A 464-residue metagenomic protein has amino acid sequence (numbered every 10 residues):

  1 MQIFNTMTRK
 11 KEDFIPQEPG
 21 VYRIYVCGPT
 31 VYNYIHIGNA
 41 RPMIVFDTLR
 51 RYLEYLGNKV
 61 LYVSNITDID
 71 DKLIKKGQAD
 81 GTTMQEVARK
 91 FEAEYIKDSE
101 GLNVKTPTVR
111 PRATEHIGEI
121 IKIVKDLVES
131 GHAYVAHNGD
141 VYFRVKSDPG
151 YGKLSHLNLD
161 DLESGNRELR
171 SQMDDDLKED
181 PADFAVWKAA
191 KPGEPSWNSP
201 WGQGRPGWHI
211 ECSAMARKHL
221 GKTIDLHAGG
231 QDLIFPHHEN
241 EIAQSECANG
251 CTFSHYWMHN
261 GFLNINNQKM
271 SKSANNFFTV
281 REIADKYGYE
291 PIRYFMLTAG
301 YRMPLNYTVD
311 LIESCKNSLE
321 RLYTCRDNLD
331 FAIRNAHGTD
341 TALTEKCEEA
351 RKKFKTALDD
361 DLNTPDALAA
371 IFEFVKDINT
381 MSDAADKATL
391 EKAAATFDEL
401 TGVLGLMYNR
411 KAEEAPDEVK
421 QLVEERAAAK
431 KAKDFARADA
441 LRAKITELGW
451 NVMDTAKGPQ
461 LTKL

Functional and structural regions predicted by a protein language model:
M1-Y32, D47, K97, G118-D330: Alpha-helical recognition segments enriched in aromatics with Gly/Pro capping that present substrate-recognition
T8-D13, Q17-K105, K457-L461: N-terminal, positively charged nucleic-acid-binding surface of large information/translation enzymes
N58, H132, W450: Short phosphate-binding/catalytic loops that engage adenosine nucleotides
I66-D70, E92-Y95, K105-I120, N138-S147: Short, glycine/charge-rich beta-strand/loop segments that flank catalytic centers and engage negatively charged groups
Q78-M84, T108-T114, G230: The substrate-binding groove and active-site-proximal loops of carbohydrate-active enzymes, especially glycoside
K269, N275-L464: Structural preference for alpha-helix termini/caps and helix-kink/transition segments
